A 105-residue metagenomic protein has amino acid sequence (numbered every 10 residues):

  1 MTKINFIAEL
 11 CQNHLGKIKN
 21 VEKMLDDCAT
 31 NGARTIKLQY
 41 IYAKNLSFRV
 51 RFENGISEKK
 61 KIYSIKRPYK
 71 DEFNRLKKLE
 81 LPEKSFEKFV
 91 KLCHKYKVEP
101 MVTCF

Functional and structural regions predicted by a protein language model:
M1-A8, F86-E87: N-terminal amphipathic alpha-helix/helix-capping segment at the start of soluble metabolic enzymes
F6-A8, I36-L38, P100-V102: Hydrophobic faces of well-ordered beta-strands that scaffold small-molecule active sites in alpha/beta enzyme cores
E9, C28: Conserved, mostly hydrophobic/aromatic
C11-N13, Q39-A43, F105: Active-site beta-loop-alpha junctions enriched in small/polar residues
L15-D27, K84: Glycine-rich anion/phosphate-binding loops
G32-A33, V98: A structural motif
R34-E80: Glycine-rich, proline-tolerant flexible connector loops at the mouths of alpha/beta enzymes
K61-F105: Active-site beta->alpha loop and helix N-cap motifs at the rims of alpha/beta catalytic domains
